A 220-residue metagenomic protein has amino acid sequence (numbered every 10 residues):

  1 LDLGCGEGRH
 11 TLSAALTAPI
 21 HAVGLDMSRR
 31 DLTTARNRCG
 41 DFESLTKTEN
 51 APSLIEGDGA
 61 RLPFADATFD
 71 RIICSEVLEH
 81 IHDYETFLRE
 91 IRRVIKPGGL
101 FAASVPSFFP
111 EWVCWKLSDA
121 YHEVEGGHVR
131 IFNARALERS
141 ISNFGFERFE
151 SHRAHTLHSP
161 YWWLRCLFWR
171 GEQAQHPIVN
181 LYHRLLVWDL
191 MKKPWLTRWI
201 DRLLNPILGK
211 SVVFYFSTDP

Functional and structural regions predicted by a protein language model:
L1-C114, A136, F214-S217: Conserved SAM-binding loop
G40-F42, D119-H122, C166-R170: Short, hinge-like loop/turn segments at secondary-structure boundaries
I81, I131, P206-I207: Short, solvent-exposed loop/helix junctions and linker helices that flank or host conserved functional motifs
P106-R130, E138-S140: Short, glycine-/aromatic-enriched active-site segment of Class I SAM-dependent methyltransferases
K116, H158-P220: A C-terminal cap/extension of S-adenosyl-L-methionine-dependent methyltransferases that defines the acceptor-substrate
R130-I131, F214: Short glycine- and hydrophobic/aromatic-rich loop-to-beta-strand nucleating segment in the catalytic cores
F146-T156: Conserved S-adenosyl-L-methionine
